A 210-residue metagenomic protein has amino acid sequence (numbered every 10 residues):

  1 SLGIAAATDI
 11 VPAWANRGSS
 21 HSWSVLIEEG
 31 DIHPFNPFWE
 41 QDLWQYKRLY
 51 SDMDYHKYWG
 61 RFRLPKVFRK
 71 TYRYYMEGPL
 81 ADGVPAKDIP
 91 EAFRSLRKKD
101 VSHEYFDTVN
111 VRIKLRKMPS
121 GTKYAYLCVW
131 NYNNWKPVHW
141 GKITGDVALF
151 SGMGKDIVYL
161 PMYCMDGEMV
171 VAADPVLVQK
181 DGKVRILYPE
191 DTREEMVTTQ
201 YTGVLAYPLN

Functional and structural regions predicted by a protein language model:
S1-R73: Hydrophobic/aromatic-rich core segments of domains that either
E77-V109: Beta-strand-rich domain onsets/edges
V109-M118: A short, amphipathic beta-strand motif
K117-N134: Short, ordered, surface-exposed loop/turn motifs in non-cytosolic proteins
Y132-V147: Short, acidic Ser/Thr/Gly-rich low-complexity loop/linker segments typical of extracellular and cell-surface proteins
D146-E168: Short Pro-Gly-centered beta-turn/loop motif in secreted/extracellular proteins
M165-M196: Structured interaction patches on ligand/partner-binding surfaces of diverse proteins
P189-N210: Mixed-charge (acidic/basic) macromolecular-recognition segments
